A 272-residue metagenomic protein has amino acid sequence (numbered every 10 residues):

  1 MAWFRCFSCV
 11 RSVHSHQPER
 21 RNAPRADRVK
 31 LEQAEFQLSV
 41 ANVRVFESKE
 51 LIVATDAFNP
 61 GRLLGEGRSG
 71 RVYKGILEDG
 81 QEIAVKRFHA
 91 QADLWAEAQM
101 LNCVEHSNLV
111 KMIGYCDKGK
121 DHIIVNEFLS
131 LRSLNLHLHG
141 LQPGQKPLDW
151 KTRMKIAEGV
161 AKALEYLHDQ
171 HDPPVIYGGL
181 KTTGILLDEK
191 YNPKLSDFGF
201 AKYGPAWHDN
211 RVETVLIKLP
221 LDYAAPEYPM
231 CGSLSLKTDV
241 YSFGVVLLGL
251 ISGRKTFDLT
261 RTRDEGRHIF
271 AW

Functional and structural regions predicted by a protein language model:
M1-Q37: Detector for long, low-complexity, acidic/polar, Ser/Pro/Gly/Thr-rich intrinsically disordered N-terminal regulatory
D27-W272: Conserved eukaryotic protein kinase-like
